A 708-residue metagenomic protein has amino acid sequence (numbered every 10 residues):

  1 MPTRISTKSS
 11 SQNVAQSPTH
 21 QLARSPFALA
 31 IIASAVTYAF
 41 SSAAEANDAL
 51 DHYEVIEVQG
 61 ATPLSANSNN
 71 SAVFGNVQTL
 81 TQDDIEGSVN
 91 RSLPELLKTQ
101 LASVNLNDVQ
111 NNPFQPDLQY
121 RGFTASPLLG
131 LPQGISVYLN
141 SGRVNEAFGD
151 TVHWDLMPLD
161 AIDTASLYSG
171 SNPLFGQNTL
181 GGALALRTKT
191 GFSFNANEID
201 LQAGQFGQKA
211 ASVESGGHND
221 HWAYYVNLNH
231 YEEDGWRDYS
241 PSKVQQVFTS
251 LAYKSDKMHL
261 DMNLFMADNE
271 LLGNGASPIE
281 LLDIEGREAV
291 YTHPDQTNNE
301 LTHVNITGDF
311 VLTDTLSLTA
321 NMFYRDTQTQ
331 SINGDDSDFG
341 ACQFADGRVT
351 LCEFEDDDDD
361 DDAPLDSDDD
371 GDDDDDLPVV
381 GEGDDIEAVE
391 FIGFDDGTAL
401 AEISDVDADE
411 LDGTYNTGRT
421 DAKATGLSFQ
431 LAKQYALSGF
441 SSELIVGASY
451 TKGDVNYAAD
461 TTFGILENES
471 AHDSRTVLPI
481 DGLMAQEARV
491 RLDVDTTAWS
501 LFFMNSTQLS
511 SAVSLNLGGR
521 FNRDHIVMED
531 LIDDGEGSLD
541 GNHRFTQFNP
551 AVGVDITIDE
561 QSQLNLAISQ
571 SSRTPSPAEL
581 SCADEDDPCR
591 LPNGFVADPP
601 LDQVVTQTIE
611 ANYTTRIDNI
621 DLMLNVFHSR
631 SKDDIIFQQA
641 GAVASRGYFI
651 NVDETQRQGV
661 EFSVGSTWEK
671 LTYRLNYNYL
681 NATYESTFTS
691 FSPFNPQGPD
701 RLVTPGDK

Functional and structural regions predicted by a protein language model:
V55-S88, F114-L118, I135: N-terminal periplasmic "start-of-domain" segments of outer-membrane beta-barrel proteins
Q110, P116-Y168: Periplasmic plug
V144-E146, D155-D200: A beta-strand signature from Gram-negative outer-membrane beta-barrel systems, especially the internal plug domain
A196, A203-E232, R237-N274, P294-L312 (+2 more regions): Transmembrane beta-barrel wall of Gram-negative outer-membrane proteins
H259, E300-D338, F344-L531, T557 (+2 more regions): Face-selective signature of the C-terminal outer-membrane beta-barrel domain
L260, L264-V304, T327-S337, T420 (+1 more regions): Flexible loop and strand-edge segments within Gram-negative outer membrane beta-barrel domains
E270-L282, D454, H525-D530, N542 (+3 more regions): Surface-exposed extracellular loop regions of Gram-negative outer-membrane beta-barrel proteins, predominantly
A432, Q508-L515, N619-K632, Y648-K708: Gram-negative outer-membrane beta-barrel transporters
